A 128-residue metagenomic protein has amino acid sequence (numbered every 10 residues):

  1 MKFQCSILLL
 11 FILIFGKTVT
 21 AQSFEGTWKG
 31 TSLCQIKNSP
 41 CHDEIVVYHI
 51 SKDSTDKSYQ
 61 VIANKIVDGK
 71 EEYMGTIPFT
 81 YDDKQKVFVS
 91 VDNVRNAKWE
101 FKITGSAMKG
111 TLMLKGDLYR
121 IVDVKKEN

Functional and structural regions predicted by a protein language model:
Q4-F15: Sec-dependent N-terminal signal peptides
F15-K29, K52-S54, K125-N128: N-terminal helix-cap/turn-to-beta initiation motif at the start of protein domains
Q22-H42: Tryptophan-anchored aromatic micro-motifs
S23-K29, T55-I62, D82-S90, S106-G110: Short, hydrophobic/aromatic-rich segments at coil-to-beta transitions
Q35, V61-E72, N93-A97, M113-L118: Short, solvent-exposed aromatic-acidic interface loops
S39-I77: N-terminal glycine/threonine-rich, aromatic-flanked beta-hairpin/loop signature
D43-E44, E71-K84, A107, L112-N128: Edge beta-strand at a domain terminus
G75-E100: An anionic, turn-rich surface loop/hairpin at beta-sheet edges that serves as a generic interaction/coordination patch
